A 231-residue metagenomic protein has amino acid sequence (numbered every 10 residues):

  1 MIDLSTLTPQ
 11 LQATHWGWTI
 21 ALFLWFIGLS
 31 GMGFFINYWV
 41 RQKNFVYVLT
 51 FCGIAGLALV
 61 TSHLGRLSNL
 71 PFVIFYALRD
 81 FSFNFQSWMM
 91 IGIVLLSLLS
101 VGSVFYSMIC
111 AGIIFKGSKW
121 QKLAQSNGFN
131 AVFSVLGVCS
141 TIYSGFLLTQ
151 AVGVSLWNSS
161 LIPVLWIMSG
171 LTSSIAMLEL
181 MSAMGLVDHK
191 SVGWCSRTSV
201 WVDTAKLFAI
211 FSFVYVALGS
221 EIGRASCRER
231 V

Functional and structural regions predicted by a protein language model:
M1, L49-I54, S134-L136: Alpha-helical transmembrane segments
M1-I2, V73-A77, R224: Membrane-interfacial helical/loop segments at transmembrane boundaries in membrane proteins
M1-V40: N-terminal signal-anchor module of multipass membrane proteins
L7-T14, D80-F85, F115-K122: Cytosolic juxtamembrane amphipathic/interface segments immediately preceding and feeding into a transmembrane helix
G17, F26, Q42, V94 (+1 more regions): Long, contiguous internal "core" modules enriched in hydrophobic/ aromatic residues
I27-L95, G102: Membrane helical hairpin/interfacial module
